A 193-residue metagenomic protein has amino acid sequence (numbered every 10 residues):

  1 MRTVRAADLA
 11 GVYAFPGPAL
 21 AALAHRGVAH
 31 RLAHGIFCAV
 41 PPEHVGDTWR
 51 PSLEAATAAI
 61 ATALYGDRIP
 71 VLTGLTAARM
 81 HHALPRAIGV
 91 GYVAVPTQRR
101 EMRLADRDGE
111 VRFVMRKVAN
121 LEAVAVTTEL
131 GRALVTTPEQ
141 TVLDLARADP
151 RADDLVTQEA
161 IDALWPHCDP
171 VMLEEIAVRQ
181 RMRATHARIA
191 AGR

Functional and structural regions predicted by a protein language model:
T3-A7, G17-V124: Short gly/ser-rich loop at a beta-strand->alpha-helix junction or flexible surface loop bordering the NTP-binding
R5-A10, V142: A short acidic, leucine-rich amphipathic alpha-helix
A10, A61, A77-A78, A146 (+1 more regions): Small-side-chain structural scaffolding
V90, K117-R193: Hydrophobic alpha-helical interaction segments
